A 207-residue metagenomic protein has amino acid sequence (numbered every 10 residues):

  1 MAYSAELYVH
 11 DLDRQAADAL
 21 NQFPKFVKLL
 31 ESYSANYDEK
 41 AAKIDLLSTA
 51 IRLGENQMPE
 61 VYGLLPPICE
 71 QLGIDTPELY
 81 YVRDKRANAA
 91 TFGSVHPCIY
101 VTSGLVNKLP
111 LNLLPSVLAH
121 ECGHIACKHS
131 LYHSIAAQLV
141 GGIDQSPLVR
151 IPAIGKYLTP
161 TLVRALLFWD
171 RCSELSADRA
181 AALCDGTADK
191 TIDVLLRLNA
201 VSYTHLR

Functional and structural regions predicted by a protein language model:
A2-Y132: Peri-catalytic and regulatory segments of divalent metal-dependent proteins
S34-N36, G142-V149: Short, composition-biased local secondary-structure segments
S94, V140-G141, A200: Short low-complexity, flexible loop/linker segments enriched in glycine and/or proline with clustered acidic
L131-G142: Basic, amphipathic juxtamembrane/active-site segments that coordinate anionic phosphate or diphosphate groups
Q145-V201: Metalloprotease/metallohydrolase-associated module, dominated by Zn2+-dependent proteases
T204-H205: Conserved small/polar residues in nucleotide/adenosyl-binding loops
